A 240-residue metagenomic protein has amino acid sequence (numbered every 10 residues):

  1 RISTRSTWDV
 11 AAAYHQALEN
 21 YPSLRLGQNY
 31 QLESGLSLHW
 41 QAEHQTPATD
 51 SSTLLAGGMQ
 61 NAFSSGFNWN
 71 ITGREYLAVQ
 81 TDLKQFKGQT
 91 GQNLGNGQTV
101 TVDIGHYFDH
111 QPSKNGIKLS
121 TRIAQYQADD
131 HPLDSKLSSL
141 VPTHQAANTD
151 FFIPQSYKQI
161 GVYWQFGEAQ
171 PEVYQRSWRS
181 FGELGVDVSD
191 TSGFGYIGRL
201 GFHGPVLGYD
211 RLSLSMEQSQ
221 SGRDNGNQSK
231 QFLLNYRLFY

Functional and structural regions predicted by a protein language model:
R1-Y240: Gram-negative and organellar
